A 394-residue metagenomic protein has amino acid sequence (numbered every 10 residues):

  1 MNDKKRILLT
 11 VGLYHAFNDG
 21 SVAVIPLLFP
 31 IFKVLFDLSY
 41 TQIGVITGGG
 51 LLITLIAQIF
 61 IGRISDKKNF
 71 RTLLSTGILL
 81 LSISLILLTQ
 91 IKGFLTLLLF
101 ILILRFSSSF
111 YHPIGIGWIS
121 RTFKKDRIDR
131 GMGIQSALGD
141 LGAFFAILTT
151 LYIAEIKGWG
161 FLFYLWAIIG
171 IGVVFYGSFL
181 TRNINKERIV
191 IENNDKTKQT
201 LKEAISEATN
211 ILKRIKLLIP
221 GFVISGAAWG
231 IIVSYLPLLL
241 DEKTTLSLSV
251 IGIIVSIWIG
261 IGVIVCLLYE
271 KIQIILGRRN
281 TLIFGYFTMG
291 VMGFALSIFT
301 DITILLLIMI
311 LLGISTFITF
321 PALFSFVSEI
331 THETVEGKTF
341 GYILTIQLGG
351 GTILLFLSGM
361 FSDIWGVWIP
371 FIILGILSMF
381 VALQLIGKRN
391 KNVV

Functional and structural regions predicted by a protein language model:
M1-N2, N185-L218: Juxtamembrane intracellular "pre-TM" segments in multi-pass secondary transporters
A23, L51-I59, A143-F144, I259-L267 (+1 more regions): Residue-level signature of mid-helix packing/kink "hotspots" within the transmembrane helices of 12-pass Major
I25-P26, R214-S256: Extracytoplasmic gate region of multi-pass secondary transporters
I56-K92: Conserved MFS/SLC helix-loop-helix module at the cytosolic interface between two early adjacent transmembrane helices
A57-N69, V265-G277, S362-D363: Helix-to-loop junctions at the C-terminal end of transmembrane segments in multipass secondary transporters
I101-G139: Cytoplasmic helix-loop-helix junction between adjacent transmembrane helices in 12-TM secondary transporters
Q135-R182: Helix-loop-helix hairpin linking two adjacent transmembrane segments in secondary transporters
E333-I364: A late C-terminal transmembrane helix in Major Facilitator Superfamily
